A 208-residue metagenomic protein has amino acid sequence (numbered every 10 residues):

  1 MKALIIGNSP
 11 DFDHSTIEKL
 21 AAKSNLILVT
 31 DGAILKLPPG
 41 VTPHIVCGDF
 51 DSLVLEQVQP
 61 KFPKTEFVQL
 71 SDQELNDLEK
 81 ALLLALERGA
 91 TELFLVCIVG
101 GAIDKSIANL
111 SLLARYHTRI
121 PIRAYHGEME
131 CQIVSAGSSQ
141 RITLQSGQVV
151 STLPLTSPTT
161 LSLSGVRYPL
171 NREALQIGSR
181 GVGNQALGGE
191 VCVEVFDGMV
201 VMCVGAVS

Functional and structural regions predicted by a protein language model:
M1-P60: N-terminal beta-strand-loop-alpha-helix module at the start of alpha/beta ligand-binding or catalytic domains
I6-P10, I98-V99, V204-A206: Structural motif
F62-E87: Short phosphate-binding loop-to-helix
F67-L70, P121-R123, S151: A glycine-rich helix N-cap at a beta->alpha junction
I103-A114: Short Gly/Thr/Asp-enriched flexible loops that form oxyanion-binding sites at enzyme active sites
T118-C131: Short, acidic/small-residue loops that bind anionic groups at enzyme active sites
M129, V134-S208: Long, charged alpha-helical interface segments
